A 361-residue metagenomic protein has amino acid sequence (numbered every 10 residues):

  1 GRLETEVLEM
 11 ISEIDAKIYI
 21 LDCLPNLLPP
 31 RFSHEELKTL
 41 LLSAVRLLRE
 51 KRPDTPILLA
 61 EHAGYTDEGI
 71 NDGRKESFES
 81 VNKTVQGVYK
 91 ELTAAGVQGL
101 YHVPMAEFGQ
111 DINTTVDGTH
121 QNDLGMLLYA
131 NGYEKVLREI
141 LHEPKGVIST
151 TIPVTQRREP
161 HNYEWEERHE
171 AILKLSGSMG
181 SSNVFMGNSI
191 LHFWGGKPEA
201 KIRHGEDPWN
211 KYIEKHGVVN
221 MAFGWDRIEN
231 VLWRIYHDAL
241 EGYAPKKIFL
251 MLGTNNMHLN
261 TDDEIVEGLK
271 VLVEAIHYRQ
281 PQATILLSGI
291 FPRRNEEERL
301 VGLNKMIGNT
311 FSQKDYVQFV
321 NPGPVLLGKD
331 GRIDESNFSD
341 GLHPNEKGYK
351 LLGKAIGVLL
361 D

Functional and structural regions predicted by a protein language model:
R2-D54, H62-D67, H192-E214, W225-R279 (+2 more regions): Oxyanion-hole/transition-state-stabilizing segment in secreted/luminal serine hydrolases and related acyltransferases
E6, E36-S43, L47, S80 (+11 more regions): Extracytoplasmic/secreted proteins, especially bacterial periplasmic and envelope-associated proteins
I18-D22, P56-L59, Y101-P104, S182-G187 (+6 more regions): Structural recognition of the beta-strand scaffold that forms the well-ordered cores of secreted hydrolase catalytic
R52, A94-V97, I213-K215, Q280 (+1 more regions): Short, well-ordered coil/turn elements that cap or connect secondary structure elements
Y65-I148, R294-D361: Catalytic His-Asp segment of secreted/periplasmic serine-dependent ester chemistry enzymes
Q121, S178-M179, I213, P344: A generic fold-level signal
A130-M186, I190-K211: N-terminal secretory targeting modules
Y163-W165, S181, M186-S189, E199 (+10 more regions): Domain-wide signal for the mature, well-folded portions of proteins, strongly enriched in nucleus-encoded organellar
